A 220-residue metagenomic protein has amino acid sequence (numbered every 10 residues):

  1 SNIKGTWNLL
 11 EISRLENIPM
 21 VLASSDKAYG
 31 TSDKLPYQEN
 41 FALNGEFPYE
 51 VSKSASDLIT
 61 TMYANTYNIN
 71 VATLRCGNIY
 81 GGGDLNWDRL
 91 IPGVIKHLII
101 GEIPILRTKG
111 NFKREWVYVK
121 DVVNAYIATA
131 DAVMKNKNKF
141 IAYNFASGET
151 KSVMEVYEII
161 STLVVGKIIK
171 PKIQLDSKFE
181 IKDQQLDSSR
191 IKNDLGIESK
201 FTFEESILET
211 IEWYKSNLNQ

Functional and structural regions predicted by a protein language model:
S1-E11, L15, P19, A28-T73 (+2 more regions): Catalytic helix-loop patch of NAD(P)-dependent Rossmann-fold dehydrogenases
L9, T60, V94, I191-K192: Structural element of the ATP-grasp superfamily
V21-A23, L74, V94: Hydrophobic structural elements of the Rossmann-like NAD(P)H-binding subdomain that define the short-chain
S24, R75-N78, N144, L175: Residue-level recognition of beta-strand->loop/alpha-helix junctions
S25-A28, N78-D84, N111, T150: Active-site proximal helix/loop that lines the substrate pocket of Rossmann-like NAD(P)-dependent oxidoreductase domains
L98-Q220: C-terminal substrate-binding subdomain of Rossmann-fold SDR/epimerase-dehydratase oxidoreductases
